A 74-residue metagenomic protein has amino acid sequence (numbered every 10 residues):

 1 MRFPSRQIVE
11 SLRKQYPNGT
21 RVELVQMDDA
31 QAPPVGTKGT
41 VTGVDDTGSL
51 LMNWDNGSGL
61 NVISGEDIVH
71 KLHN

Functional and structural regions predicted by a protein language model:
R2-N74: Basic/aromatic-rich interaction segments and small domains that mediate binding to polyanionic partners
